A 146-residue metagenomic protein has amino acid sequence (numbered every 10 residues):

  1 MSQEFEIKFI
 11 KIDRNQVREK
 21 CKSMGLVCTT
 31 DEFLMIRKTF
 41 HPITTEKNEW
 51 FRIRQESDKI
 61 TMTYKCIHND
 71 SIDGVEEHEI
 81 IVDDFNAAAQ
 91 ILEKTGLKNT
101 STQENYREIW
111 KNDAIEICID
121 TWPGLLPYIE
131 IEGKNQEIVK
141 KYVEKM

Functional and structural regions predicted by a protein language model:
M1-I115: N-terminal strand-loop-strand beta-hairpin
I10, K134-Q136: Short amphipathic alpha-helical "recognition" segments used for binding
K59, G124-L126: Coil-to-beta-strand transition motifs
A114-W122: Strongly charged, low-complexity linkers/loops
W122-G124, K134: Secondary-structure transition motif
E137-M146: Mixed-charge, glycine-accented linear interaction segment located at domain edges/termini
